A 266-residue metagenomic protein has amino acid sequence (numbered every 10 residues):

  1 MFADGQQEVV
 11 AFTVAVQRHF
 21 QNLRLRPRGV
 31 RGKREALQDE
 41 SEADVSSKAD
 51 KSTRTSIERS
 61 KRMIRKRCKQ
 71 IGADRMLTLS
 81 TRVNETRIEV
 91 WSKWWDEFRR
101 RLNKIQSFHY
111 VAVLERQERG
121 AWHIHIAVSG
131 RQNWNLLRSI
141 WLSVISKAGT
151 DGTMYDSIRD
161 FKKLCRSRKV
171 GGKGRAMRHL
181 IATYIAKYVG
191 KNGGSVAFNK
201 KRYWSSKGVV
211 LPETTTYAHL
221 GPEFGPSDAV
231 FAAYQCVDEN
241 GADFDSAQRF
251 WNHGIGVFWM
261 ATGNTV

Functional and structural regions predicted by a protein language model:
M1-G120, G130-V266: Right-hand nucleic-acid polymerase module
